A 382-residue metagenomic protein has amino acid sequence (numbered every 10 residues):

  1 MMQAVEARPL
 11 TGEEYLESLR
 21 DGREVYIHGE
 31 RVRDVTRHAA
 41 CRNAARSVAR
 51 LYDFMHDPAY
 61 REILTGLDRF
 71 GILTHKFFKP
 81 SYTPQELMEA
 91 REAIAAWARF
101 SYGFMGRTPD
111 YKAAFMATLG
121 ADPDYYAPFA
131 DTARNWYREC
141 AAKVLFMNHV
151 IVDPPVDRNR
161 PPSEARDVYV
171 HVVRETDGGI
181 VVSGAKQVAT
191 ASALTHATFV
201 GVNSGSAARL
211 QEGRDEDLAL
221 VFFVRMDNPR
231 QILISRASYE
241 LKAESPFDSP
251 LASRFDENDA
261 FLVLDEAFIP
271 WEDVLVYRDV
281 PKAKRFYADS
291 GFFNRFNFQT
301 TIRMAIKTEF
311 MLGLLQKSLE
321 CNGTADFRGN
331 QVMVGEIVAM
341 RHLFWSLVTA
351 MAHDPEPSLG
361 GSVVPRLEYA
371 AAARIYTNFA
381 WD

Functional and structural regions predicted by a protein language model:
Q3-I27, R31-I72, Q85, E89-A96 (+1 more regions): Alpha-helical interface subdomain recognition
E24-V25, K112-A117, G179: Glycine-rich, often proline-containing surface loops adjacent to acidic residues and nearby aromatics that form
D53-M147, A197: Internal helix-loop-helix
A121-Y126, D153-V156, V332-E336: Conserved short loop/turn motifs at secondary-structure junctions
A127-R134, K143, T176, V182 (+4 more regions): Short, amphipathic alpha-helical segments
T132-W136, V168, S183-A185, A219 (+4 more regions): Short, hydrophobic/aromatic alpha-helical segments in well-folded domains
F146-N148, L343-F344: Conserved active-site beta-strand-loop modules that form the wall/rim of enzyme catalytic pockets and either contain
H149-R303: FAD-binding core of flavoproteins
